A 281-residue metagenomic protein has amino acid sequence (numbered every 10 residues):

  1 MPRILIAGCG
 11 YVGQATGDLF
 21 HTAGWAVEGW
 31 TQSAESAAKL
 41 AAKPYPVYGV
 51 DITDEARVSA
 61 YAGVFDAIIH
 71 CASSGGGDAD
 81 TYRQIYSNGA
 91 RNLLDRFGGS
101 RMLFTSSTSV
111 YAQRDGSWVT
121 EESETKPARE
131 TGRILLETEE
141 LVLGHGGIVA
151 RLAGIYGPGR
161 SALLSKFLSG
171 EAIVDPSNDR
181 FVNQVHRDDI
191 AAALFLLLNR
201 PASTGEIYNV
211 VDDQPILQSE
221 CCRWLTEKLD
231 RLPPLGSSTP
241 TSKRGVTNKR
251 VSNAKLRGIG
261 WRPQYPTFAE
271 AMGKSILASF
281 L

Functional and structural regions predicted by a protein language model:
G13-Q14: N-terminal Rossmann-fold NAD(P) dinucleotide-binding loop
K43-F65: Conserved Rossmann-fold cofactor-binding substructure of NAD(P)-dependent oxidoreductases
G49-V50, R244-L281: C-terminal amphipathic/interface module of NAD(P)-dependent oxidoreductases and related NAD-binding regulators
Y61-L103, E137-E140: NAD(P)-cofactor binding segment of oxidoreductase domains
R91-E130: Conserved Rossmann-fold NAD(P)-dependent oxidoreductase catalytic core, especially the SDR/UDP-sugar
S107, E137-P158: Conserved beta-loop-beta element that borders a ligand/cofactor-binding pocket
L152, G159-S165, V174-L198, E206: Substrate-positioning beta->alpha
A193-L196, R200-S242, T247: Mid/C-terminal beta-alpha module of Rossmann-like enzyme folds, strongest in SDR-family dehydrogenases/epimerases
